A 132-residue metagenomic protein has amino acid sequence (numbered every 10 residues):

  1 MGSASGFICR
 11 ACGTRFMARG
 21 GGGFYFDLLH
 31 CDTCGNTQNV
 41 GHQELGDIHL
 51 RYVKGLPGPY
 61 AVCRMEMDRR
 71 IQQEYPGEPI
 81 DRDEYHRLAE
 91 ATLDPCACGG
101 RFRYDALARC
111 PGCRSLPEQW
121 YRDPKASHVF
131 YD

Functional and structural regions predicted by a protein language model:
M1-F24, L28-C31: General detector of N-terminal leader/presequence modules that precede the first folded domain
A4-G6, F26-L28, E90-P95, G99 (+1 more regions): Residues immediately within or flanking Cys/His clusters that coordinate Zn2+ in small zinc-binding modules
S5, G21-G22, T37-T92, Q119-D132: Short, intrinsically disordered terminal segments enriched in charged and Pro/Gly residues
C9-C12, C31-C34, D94-C98, C110-C113: Short cysteine-rich clusters marking metal-coordination/redox-active sites
R15-M17, T37-Q38, G100-Y104, L116-Q119: Cys/His-rich microdomains that often coordinate metals
A18-G21, D83, A97-G100: A general structural-boundary detector
F24-T37, A106-L116: Cysteine-rich micro-motifs
A91, A97-C98, D105, P111-R114 (+1 more regions): Extended, compositionally biased low-complexity polar/Lys-Gly-rich tracts and adjacent boundary/linker regions are
